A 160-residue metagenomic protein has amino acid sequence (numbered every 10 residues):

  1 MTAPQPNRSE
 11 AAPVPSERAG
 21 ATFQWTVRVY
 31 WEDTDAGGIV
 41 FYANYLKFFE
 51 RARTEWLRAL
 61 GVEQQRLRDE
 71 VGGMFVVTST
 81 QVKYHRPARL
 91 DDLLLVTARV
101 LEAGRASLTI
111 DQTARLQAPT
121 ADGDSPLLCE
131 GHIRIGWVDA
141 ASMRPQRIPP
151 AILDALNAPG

Functional and structural regions predicted by a protein language model:
T2-E17, A21-W25, Y84-L93, L101-G160: HotDog/MaoC-like acyl-thioester-processing domains
T2-V62: Catalytic strand-loop segment that frames the active site of acyl-thioester-processing enzymes
V40, F75-V77, L128: A broad, structural micro-motif
Y45-F48, V76, R134: Residue-level recognition of specific faces of alpha-helices
L57, R66-F75: Short, solvent-exposed helix-to-loop capping segments enriched in aromatics
V71-P87: Small beta-barrel nucleic-acid-binding modules, principally OB-folds
